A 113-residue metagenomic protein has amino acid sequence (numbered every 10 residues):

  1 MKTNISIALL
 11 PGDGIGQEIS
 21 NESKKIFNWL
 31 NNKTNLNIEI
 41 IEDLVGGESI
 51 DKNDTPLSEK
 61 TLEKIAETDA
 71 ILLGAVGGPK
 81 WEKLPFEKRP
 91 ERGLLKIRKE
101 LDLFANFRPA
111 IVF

Functional and structural regions predicted by a protein language model:
M1-G14, N32, N37-E39, L44-F113: Anion-binding alpha/beta catalytic cores of soluble intermediary-metabolism enzymes, centered on
I15-S20: Short N-terminal binding/cap micro-motifs at the start of the first secondary-structure element
N21-K24, G77: Short, function-defining helix-loop hinge/capping sites that tune catalysis or transport
S23-T34: Short catalytic helix/loop segments, enriched in acidic residues and glycine and frequently bearing histidine
